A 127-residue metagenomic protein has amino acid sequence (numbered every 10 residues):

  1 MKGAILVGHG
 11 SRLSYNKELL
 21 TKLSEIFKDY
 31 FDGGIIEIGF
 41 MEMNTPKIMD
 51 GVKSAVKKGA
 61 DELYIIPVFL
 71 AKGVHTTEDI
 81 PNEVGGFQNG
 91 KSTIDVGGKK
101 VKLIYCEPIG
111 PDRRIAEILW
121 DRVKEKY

Functional and structural regions predicted by a protein language model:
M1-Y127: Active-site-proximal alpha-helix that buttresses catalytic centers in soluble enzyme cores
